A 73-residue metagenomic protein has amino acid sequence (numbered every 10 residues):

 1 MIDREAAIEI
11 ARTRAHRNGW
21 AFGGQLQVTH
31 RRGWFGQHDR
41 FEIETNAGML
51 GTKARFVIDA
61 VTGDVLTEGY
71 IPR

Functional and structural regions predicted by a protein language model:
M1-H30: Short, non-transmembrane alpha-helical segments in secretory-pathway proteins
E5, E9, E42-E44, E68: Glutamate identity and glutamate-enriched acidic tracts
G23-L66: Exposed beta-strand-loop-beta-strand "reactive/processing" segments of non-cytosolic proteins
I71-R73: A short acidic/small-residue loop/turn micro-motif
